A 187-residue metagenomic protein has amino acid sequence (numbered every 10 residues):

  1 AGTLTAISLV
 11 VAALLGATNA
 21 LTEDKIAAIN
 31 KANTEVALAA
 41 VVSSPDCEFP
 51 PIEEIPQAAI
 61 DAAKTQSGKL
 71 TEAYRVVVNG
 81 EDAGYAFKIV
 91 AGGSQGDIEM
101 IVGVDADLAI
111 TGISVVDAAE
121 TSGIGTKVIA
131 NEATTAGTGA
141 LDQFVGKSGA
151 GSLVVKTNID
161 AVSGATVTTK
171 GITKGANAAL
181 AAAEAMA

Functional and structural regions predicted by a protein language model:
A1-A187: Flexible, solvent-exposed loop/hinge segments and secondary-structure transition points
